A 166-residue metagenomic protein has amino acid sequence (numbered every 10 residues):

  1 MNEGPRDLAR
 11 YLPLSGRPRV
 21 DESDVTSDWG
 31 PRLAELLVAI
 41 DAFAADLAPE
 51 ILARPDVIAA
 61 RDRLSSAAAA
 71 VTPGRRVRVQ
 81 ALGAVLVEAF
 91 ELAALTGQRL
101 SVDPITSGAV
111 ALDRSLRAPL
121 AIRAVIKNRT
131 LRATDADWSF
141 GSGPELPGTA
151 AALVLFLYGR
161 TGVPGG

Functional and structural regions predicted by a protein language model:
M1-G166: Structured surface interface patches that mediate subunit assembly and partner/cofactor docking
